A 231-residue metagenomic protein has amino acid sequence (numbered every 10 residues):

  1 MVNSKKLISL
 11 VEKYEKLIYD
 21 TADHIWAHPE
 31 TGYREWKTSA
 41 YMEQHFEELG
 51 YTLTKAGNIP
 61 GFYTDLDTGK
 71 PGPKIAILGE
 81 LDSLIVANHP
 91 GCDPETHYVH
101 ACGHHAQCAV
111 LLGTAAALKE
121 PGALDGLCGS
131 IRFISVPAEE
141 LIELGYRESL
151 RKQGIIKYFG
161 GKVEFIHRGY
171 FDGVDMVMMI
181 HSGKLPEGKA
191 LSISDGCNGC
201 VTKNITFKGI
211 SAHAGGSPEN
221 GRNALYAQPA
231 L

Functional and structural regions predicted by a protein language model:
M1, M42, M176-M179: Detector for methionine-enriched segments
M1, S9, L225-A227, L231: Polar low-complexity intrinsically disordered regions
N3-A101, H105-R132: Acidic/His- and Gly-rich active-site-bordering loop/insert found across diverse amide/peptide-bond hydrolases
Y63, H89-V99, H105, P121-A230: Histidine/acidic-residue-rich, glycine-tolerant segments that coordinate divalent metal ions
